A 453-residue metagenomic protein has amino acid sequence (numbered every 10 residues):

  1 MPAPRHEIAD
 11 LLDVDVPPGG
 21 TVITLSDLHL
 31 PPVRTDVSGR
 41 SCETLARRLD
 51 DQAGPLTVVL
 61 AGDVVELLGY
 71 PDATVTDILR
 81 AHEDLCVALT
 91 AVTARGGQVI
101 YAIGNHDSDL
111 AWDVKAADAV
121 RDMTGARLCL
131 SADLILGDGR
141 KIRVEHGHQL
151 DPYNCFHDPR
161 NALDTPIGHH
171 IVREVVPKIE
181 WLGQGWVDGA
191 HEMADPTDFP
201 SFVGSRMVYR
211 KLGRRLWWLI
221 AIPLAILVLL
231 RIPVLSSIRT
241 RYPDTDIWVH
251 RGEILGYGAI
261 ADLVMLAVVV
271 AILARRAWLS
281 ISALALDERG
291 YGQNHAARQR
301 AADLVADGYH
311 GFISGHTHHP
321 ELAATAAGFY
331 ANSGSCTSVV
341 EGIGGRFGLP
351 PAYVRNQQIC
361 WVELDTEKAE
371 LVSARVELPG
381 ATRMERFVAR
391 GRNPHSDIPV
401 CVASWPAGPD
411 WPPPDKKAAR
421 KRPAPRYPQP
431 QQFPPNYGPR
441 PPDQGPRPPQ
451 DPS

Functional and structural regions predicted by a protein language model:
M1-A61, V65-P441, P448-S453: Extended recognition/assembly regions associated with phosphoester-bond processing machinery
